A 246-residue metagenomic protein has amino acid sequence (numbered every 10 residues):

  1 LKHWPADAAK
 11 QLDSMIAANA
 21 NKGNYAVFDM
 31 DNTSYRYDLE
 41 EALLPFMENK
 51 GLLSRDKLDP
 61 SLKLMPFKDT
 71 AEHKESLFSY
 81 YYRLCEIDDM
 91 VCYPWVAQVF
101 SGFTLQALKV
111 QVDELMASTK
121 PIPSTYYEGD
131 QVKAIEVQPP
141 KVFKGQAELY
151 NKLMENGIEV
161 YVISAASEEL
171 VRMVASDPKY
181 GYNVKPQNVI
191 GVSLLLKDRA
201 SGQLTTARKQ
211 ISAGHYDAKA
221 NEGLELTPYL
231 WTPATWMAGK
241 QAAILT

Functional and structural regions predicted by a protein language model:
L1-D7, Q11, I16-A18, G23-Y25 (+1 more regions): C-terminal cap/substrate-recognition subdomain and adjoining C-terminal extension of metal-dependent phosphatase-like
L1-M30, D38, L43-P66: Non-catalytic pre-domain segments flanking phosphatase-related domains
N32, I87-V96, E148, D177 (+1 more regions): Short, flexible coil/linker segments at or flanking structured domains
Y35: Mobile, glycine-rich extracellular loop/lid and propeptide segments that shape or gate substrate/ligand access
D38, M90-V91, E169, A238: A generic alpha-helix surface/boundary motif
E40-A42, M47, S54-V137: A metal-dependent, Asp-based hydrolase signature
